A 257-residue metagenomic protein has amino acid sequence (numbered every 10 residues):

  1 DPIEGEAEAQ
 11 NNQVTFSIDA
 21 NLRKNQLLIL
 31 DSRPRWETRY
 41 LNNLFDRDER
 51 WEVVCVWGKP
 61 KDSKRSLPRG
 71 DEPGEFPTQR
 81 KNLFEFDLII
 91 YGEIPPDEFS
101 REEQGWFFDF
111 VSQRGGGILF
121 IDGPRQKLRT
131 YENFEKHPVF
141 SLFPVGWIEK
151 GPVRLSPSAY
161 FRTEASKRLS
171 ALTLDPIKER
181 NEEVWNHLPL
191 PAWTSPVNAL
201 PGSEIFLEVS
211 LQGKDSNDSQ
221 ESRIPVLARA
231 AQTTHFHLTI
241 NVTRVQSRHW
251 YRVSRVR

Functional and structural regions predicted by a protein language model:
D1-R257: N-linked glycosylation sequons
